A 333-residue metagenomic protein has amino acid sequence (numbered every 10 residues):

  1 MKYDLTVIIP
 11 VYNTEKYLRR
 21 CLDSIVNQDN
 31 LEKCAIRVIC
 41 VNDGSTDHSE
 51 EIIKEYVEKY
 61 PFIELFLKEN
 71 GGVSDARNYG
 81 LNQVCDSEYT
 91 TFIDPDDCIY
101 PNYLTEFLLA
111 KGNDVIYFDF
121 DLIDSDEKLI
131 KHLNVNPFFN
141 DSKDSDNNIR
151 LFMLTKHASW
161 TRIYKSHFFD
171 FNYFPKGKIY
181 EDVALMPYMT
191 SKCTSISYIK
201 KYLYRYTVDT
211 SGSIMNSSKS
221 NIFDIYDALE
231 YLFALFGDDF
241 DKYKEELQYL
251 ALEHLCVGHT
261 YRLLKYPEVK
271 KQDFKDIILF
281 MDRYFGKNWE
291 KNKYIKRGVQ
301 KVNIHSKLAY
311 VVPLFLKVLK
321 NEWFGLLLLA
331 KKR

Functional and structural regions predicted by a protein language model:
T14-Q28: Short, well-formed alpha-helical segments that are part of the catalytic scaffolds of diverse glycosyltransferases
S24, N42-I52, G71-G72: A conserved acidic beta->alpha catalytic loop
C34-G44, E64-E69, P95: Short beta-strand/loop segment that forms part of the nucleotide-sugar
K68-D86: Glycine-rich, basic loop-to-helix element that forms the pyrophosphate-binding segment of sugar-nucleotide handling
V73-S74, N78, P95-S197, Y206-N221: Donor-binding/catalytic cores of nucleotide-activated saccharide and glycerol-phosphate transferases/polymerases
T90: Short aromatic/hydrophobic "clamp" motif used to bind/position activated sugar donors
Y204-D209, N216-Y243, V257-N288: Catalytic core of nucleotide-sugar-dependent glycosyltransferases
P267-R333: Membrane-interface aromatic/basic loop that binds lipid-linked glycans or pyrophosphate carriers, typified by
